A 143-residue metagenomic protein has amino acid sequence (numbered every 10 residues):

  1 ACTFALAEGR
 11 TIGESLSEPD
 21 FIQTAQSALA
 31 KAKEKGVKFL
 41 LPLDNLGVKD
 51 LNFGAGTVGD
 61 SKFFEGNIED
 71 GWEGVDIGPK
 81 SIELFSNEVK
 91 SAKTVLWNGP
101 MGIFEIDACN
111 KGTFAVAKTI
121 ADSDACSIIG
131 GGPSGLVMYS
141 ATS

Functional and structural regions predicted by a protein language model:
A1-S143: Active-site loop-to-helix "anion-binding N-cap" substructures in soluble metabolic enzymes
